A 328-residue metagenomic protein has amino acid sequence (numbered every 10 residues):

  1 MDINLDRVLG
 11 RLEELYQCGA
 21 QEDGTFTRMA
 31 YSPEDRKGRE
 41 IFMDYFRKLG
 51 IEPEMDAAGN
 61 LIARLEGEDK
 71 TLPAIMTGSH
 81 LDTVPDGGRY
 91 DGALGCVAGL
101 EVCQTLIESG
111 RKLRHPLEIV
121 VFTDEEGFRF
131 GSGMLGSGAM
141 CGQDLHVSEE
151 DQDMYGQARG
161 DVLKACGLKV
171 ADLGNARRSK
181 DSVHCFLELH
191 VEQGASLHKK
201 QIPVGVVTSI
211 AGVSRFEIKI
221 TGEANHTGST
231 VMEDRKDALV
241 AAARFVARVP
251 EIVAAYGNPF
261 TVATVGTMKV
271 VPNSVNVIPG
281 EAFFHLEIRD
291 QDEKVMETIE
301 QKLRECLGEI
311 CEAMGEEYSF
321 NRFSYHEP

Functional and structural regions predicted by a protein language model:
D2-S32: N-terminal capping segment at the start of a domain
R11, K70-T77, V213-I218: Short coil-to-beta-strand
A20-E66: A non-catalytic alpha/beta surface segment that caps or lines the substrate-entry region of metallo-dependent hydrolase
M43-R47, E52, I62-K164: Active-site metal-coordination/substrate-binding segment of hydrolases, especially metallo-dependent peptidases
D124-E125, R129-E293: Midchain, well-structured core segments that form catalytic/ion-binding scaffolds
T298-G308: Short amphipathic alpha-helices in soluble, non-transmembrane regions that often serve as interface/regulatory elements
S319-P328: An extended, acidic, His-containing surface patch that forms the Zn2+-binding/catalytic region of metallohydrolases
